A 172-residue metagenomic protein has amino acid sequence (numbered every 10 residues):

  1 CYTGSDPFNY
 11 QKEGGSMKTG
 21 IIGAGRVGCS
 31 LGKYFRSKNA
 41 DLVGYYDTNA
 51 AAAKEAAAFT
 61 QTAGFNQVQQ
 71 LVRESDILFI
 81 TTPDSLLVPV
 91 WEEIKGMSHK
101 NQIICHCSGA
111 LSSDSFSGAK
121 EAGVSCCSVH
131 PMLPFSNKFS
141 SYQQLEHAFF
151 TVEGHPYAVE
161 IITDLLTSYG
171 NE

Functional and structural regions predicted by a protein language model:
C1-S16: Short, Lys/Arg-enriched N-terminal segments with co-localized hydrophobic residues within the first ~10-30 amino acids
E13-Q70: NAD(P)+-binding Rossmann beta1-loop-alpha1 motif at the extreme N-terminus of oxidoreductases
S16, L42, S75, K100-Q102 (+1 more regions): A general structural motif
A24, S108, G154-Y157: Short coil/turn segments
V43-D47, I104-C107, T151-E153: Short, hydrophobic beta-strand segments that form beta-sheet elements in well-ordered domains
E55-F59, G123, Y142-E172: Internal alpha-helical scaffold of NAD(P)-dependent oxidoreductase catalytic cores
G64-S140: Rossmann-like NAD(P)(H) cofactor-binding subdomain of soluble oxidoreductases
